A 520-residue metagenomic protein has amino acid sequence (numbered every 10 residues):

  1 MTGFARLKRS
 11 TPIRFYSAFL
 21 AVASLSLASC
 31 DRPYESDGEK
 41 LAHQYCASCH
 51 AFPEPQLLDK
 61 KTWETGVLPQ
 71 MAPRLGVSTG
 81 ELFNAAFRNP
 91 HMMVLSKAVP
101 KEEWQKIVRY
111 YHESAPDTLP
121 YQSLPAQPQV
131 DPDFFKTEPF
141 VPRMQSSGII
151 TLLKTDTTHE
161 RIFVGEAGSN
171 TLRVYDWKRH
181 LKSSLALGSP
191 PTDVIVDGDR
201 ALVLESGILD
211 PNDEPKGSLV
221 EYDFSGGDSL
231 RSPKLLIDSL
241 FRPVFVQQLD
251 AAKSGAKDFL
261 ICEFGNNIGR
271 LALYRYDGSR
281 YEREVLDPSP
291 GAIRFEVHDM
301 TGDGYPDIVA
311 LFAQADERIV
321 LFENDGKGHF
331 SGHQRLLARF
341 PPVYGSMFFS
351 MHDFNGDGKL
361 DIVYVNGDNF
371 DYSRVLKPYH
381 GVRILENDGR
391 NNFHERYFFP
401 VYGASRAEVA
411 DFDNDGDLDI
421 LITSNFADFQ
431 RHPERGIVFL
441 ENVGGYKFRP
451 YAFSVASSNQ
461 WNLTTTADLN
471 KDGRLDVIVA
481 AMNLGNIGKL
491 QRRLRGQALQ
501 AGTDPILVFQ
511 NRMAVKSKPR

Functional and structural regions predicted by a protein language model:
M1-P12: N-terminal secretory signal peptides that target proteins for export/translocation
P12-R14, S48: Intrinsically disordered, low-complexity regions enriched for glutamine and histidine
Y16-L25: Sec-dependent N-terminal signal peptides
L27-S29: C-terminal motif of bacterial Sec signal peptides marking the signal peptidase cleavage site
D31-D37, Y45-R520: Beta-propeller-forming repeat regions
A42: Short metal-coordination and nucleic-acid-contact micro-motifs, chiefly zinc-binding Cys/His arrays
